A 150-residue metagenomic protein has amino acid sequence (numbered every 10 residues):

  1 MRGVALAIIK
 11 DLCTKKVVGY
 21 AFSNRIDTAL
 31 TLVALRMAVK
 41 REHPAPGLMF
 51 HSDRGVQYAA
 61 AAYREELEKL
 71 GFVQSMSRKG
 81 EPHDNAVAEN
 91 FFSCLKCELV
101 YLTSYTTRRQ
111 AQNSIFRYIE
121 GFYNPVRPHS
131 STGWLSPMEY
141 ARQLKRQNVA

Functional and structural regions predicted by a protein language model:
M1-A150: Charged DNA-binding/catalytic regions of mobile-element recombinases
